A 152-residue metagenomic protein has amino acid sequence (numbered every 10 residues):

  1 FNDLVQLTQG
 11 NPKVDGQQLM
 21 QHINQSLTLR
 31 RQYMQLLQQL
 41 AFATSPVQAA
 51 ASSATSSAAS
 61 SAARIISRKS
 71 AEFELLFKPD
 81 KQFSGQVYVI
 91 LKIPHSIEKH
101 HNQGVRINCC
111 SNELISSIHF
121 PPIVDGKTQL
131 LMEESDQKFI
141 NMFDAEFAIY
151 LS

Functional and structural regions predicted by a protein language model:
F1: Acidic-aromatic/histidine active-site loop/patch
Q6-Q35: N-terminal amphipathic alpha-helical interaction or autoinhibitory segments
T8-N11, Q35, S45, H119 (+1 more regions): Generic alpha-helix signal with a bias toward terminal, lower-confidence helices and secondary-structure junctions
M20, Q35, Q39, S45 (+4 more regions): Generic preference for flexible, low-structure residues
L29, T44-Q48, S116: Short alpha-helical interface elements
M34-S84: Transition segment at domain starts
I66-S152: C-terminal, beta-strand-rich globular interaction domains
